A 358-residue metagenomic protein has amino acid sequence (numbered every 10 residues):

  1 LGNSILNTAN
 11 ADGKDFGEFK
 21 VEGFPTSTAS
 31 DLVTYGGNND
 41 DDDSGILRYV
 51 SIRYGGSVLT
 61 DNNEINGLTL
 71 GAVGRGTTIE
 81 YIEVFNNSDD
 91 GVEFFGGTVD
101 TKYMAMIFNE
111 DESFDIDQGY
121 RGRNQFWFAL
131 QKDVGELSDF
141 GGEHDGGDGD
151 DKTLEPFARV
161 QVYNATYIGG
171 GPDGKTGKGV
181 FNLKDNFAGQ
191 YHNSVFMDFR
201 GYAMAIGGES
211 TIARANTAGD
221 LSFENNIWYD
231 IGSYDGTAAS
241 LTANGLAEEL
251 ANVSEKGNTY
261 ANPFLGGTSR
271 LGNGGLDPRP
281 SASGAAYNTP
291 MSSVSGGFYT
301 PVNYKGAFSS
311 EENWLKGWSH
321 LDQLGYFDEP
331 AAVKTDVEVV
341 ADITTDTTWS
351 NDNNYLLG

Functional and structural regions predicted by a protein language model:
L1-D89, E93-T344, S350-G358: Extracellular beta-rich repeat passengers
